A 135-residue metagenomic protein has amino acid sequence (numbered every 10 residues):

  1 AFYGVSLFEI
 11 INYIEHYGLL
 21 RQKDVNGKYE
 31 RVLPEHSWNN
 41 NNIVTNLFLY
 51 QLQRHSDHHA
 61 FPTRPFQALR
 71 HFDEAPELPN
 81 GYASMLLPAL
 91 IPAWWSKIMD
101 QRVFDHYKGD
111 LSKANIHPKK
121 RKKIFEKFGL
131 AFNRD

Functional and structural regions predicted by a protein language model:
Y3-D135: Cytosolic/stromal cytosol-facing helical appendages immediately following the last transmembrane segment
